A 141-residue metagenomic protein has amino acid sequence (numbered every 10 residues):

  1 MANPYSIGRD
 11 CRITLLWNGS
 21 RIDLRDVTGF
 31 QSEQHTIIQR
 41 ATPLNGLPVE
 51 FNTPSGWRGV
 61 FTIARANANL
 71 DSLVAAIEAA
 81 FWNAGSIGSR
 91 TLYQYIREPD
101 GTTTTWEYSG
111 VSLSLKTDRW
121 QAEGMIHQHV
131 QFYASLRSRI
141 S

Functional and structural regions predicted by a protein language model:
M1-D71, T102-H129, R139: Solvent-exposed edge beta-strands and adjacent loop segments that serve as assembly or binding interfaces
F61, A80-W82, S141: A broadly tuned "polar low-complexity/structure-edge" signature
A75-W106: Short, acidic/charged, Gly/Pro-enriched secondary-structure junctions
F132-L136: Short, structured patches in soluble enzyme cores that scaffold and shape functional sites
